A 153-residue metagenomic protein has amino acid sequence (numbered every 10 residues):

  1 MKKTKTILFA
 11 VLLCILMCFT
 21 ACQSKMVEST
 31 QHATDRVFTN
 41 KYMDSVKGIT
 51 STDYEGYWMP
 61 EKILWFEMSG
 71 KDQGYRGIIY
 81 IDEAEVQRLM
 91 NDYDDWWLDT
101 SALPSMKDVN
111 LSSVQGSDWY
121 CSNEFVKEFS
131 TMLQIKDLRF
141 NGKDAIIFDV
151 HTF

Functional and structural regions predicted by a protein language model:
M1-F9: Bacterial N-terminal signal peptides that target proteins for export
C18-A21: C-terminal motif of bacterial Sec signal peptides marking the signal peptidase cleavage site
Q23-K25: Bacterial signal peptide processing site
E28: Phosphate/anion-contacting hairpin/loop surfaces
Q31-V46: Short aromatic-glycine motifs in intrinsically disordered, low-complexity regions
S45-W119: Mature extracytoplasmic domains of secretory-pathway proteins
N91-F153: Extracytoplasmic electrostatic interaction patches
